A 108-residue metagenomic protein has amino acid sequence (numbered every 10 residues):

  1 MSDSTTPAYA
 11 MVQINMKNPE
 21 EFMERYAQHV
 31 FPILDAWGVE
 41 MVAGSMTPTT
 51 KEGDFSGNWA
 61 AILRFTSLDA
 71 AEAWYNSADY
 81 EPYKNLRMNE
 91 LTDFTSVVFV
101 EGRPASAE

Functional and structural regions predicted by a protein language model:
M1-W59, T66-A73, V100-E108: Short S/T/G/P-rich N-terminal loop/turn motif that feeds into the first structured element of a domain
S4, E90-L91: Short helix-terminating capping/connector loops at secondary-structure junctions
E40, Y80-E81: A general structural signal for well-ordered secondary-structure junctions
Y75-A78: A short, charged, amphipathic alpha-helix used as a generic interaction element across diverse proteins
E81-E90: C-terminal structural segments of small proteins and small subunits
